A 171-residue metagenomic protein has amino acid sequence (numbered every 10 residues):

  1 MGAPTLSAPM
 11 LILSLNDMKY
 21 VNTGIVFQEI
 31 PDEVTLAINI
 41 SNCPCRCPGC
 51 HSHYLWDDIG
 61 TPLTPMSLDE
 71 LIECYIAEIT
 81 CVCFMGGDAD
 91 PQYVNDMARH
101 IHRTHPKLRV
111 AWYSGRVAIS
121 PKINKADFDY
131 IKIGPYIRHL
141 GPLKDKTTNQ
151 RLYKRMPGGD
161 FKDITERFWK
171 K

Functional and structural regions predicted by a protein language model:
M1-L11: Positively charged N-terminal leader segments that act as targeting/secretion signals
L11-N39, P44, S52-D57, K171: N-terminal [4Fe-4S]-dependent radical SAM core
L15-V26, S52-A111, A118-I123: Conserved Radical SAM active-site core
K19, T23-D32, I76-A77, V94-D96 (+1 more regions): Auxiliary Fe-S-binding modules of radical SAM enzymes
E33-L36, H51-H53, P62-P65, M97 (+2 more regions): Surface-exposed beta-strand edges and their flanking turn/coil or helix-capping segments
C43, G87-A89, G115, Y136: Beta-hairpin (beta-strand-turn-beta-strand) motif
C47: Short cysteine-rich clusters marking metal-coordination/redox-active sites
